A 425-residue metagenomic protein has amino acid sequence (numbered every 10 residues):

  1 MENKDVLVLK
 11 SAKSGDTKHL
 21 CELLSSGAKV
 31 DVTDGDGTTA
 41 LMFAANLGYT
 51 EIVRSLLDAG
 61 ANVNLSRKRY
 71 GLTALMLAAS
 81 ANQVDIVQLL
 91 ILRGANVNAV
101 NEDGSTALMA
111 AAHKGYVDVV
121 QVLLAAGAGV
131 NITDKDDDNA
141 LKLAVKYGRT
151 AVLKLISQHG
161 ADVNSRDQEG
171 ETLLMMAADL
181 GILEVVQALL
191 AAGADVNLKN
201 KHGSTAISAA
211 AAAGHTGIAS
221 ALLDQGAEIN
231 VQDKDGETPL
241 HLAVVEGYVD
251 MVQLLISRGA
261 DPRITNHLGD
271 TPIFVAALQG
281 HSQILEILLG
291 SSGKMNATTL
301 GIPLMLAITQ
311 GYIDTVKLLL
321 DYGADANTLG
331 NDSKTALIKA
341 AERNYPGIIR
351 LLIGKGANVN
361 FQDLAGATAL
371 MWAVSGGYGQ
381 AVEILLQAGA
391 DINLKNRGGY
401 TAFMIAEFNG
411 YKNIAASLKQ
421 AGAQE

Functional and structural regions predicted by a protein language model:
M1-K10, H159, A192, Q225 (+9 more regions): Ankyrin-repeat-protein effector appendages
M1-S26, G35-T38, D58, E425: Intrinsically disordered, low-complexity regulatory segments in ankyrin-centric signaling systems
K4, G37, Y70-G71, G104 (+9 more regions): Start-of-repeat signature of ankyrin repeats
K10-G15, F43-Y49, L77-Q83, A110-Y116 (+9 more regions): Ankyrin repeat A-helix N-terminal signature
D16-L24, Y49-L57, Q83-I91, Y116-L124 (+9 more regions): Ankyrin repeat structural motif
D34, R67-K68, N101, D134 (+8 more regions): Ankyrin repeat boundary/linker residues
A126, N131-V152, Q158-D162, R166-E171 (+5 more regions): Solenoidal tandem-repeat scaffolds enriched in leucines and small polar residues
